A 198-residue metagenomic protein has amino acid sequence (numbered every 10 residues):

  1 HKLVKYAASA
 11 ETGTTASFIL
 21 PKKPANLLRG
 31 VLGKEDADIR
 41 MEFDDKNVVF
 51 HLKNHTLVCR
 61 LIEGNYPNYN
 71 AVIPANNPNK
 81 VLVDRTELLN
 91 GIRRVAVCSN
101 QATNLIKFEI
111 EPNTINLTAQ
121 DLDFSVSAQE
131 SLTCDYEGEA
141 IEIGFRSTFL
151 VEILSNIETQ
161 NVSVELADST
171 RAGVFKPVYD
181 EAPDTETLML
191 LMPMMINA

Functional and structural regions predicted by a protein language model:
H1-V4, E11-I62, N77-A198: DNA polymerase processivity clamps
N65: Glycine-rich, pocket-lining loop/helix-strand segments that form or immediately flank
V72-A75: Short hinge/gating elements
